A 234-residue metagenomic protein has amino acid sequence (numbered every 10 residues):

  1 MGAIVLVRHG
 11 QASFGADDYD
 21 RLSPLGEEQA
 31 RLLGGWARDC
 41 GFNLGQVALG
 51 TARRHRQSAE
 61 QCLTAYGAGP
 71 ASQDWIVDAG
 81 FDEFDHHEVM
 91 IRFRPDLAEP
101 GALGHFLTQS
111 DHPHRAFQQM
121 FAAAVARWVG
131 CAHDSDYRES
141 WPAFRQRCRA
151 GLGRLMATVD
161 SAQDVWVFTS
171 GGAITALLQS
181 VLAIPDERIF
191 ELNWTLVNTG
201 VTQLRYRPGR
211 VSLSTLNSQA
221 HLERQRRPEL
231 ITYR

Functional and structural regions predicted by a protein language model:
G2, A68, E83-H112, P142 (+2 more regions): Acidic, low-complexity terminal tails and accessory targeting/binding regions of phosphate-metabolizing enzymes
A3-V5, G10-A65, S140-R147: Loop-to-helix element that buttresses phosphate recognition and phosphoryl-transfer chemistry
V5, I76-D78, S214: General small-molecule cofactor/ligand-binding pocket signal
G10, G171-G172, N217: Active-site metal-binding loops of divalent metal-dependent hydrolases
G34-Q119: Phosphate-coordination/substrate-recognition cap region in phosphate-metabolizing enzymes
A102-A143: Short glycine/proline- and acidic residue-enriched helix-loop micro-motifs that form flexible lids or anion-recognition
S135-V165: A mid-sequence, solvent-exposed acidic-amphipathic segment
V165-L177: A short beta-strand-loop-alpha-helix capping motif that often carries His-Thr
